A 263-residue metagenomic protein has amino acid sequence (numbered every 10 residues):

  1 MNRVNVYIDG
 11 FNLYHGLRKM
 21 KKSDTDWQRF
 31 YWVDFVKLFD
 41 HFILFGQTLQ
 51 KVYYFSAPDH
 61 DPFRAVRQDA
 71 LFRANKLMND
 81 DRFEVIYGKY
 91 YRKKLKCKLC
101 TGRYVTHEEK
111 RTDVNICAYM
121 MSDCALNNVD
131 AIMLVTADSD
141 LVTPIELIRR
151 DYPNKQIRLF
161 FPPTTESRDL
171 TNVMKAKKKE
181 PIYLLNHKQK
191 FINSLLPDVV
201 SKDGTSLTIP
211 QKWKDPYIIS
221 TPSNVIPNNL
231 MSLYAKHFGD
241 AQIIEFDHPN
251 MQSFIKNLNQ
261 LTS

Functional and structural regions predicted by a protein language model:
M1, T262-S263: Short, Lys/Arg-enriched, disordered terminal segments
M1-T106: Domain-level signal for Mg2+-assisted phosphodiester chemistry and nucleotide/NA-binding surfaces in nucleic-acid
E84-T262: Nuclease catalytic cores that cleave nucleic-acid phosphodiester bonds, predominantly acidic two-metal-ion
